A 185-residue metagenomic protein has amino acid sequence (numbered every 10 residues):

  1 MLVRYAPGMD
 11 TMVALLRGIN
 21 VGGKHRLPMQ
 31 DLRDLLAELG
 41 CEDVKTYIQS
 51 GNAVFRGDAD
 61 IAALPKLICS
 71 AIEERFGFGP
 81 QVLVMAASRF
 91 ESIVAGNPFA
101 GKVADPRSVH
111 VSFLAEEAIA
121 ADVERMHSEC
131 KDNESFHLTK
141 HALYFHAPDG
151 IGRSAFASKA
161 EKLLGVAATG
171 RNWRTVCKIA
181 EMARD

Functional and structural regions predicted by a protein language model:
V3-D185: Surface-exposed, charge/polar-rich loops and edge strands
